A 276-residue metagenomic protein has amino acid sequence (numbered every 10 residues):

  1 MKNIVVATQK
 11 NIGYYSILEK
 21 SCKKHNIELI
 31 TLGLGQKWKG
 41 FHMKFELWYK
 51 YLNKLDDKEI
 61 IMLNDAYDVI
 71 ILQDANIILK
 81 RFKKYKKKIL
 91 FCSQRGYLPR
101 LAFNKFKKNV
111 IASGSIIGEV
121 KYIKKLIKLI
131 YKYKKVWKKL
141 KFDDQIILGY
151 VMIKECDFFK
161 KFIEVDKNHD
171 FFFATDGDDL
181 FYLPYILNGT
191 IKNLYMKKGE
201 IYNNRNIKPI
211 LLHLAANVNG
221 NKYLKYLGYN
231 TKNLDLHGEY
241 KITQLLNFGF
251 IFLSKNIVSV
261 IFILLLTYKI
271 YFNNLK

Functional and structural regions predicted by a protein language model:
M1-I60, K121, F250-Y268: N-terminal anchoring/stem segment of glycosyltransferases
L29-W38, F91-R95, K138-Q145, E164-A174 (+1 more regions): A generic structural motif
K37-N64, I70-D74, I111, L140-L148 (+1 more regions): A conserved donor-nucleotide-binding helix/loop in the catalytic core of Leloir-type glycosyltransferases
W48-R100, V120-I127: GT-A fold catalytic core of metal-dependent nucleotide-sugar glycosyltransferases, centered on the diacidic
L101-I111: Intrinsically disordered, low-complexity, Ser/Thr/Glu/Asp/Lys/Arg-enriched terminal regions and linkers of eukaryotic
I111-Y223: Catalytic core and acceptor-binding pocket of nucleotide-sugar-dependent glycosyltransferases
K192-K269: Pan-eukaryotic secretory-pathway lumenal catalytic ectodomains of glycan-active enzymes
I270-K276: Juxtamembrane boundary at the C-terminal end of a transmembrane helix
